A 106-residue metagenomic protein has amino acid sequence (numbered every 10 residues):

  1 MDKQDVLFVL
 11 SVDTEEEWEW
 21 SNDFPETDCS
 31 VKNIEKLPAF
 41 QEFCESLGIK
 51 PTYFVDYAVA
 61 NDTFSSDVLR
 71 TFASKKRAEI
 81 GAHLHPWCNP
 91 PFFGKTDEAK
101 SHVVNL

Functional and structural regions predicted by a protein language model:
M1-L106: Catalytic alpha-helical scaffold of carbohydrate-active enzymes acting on polysaccharides/glycoconjugates
